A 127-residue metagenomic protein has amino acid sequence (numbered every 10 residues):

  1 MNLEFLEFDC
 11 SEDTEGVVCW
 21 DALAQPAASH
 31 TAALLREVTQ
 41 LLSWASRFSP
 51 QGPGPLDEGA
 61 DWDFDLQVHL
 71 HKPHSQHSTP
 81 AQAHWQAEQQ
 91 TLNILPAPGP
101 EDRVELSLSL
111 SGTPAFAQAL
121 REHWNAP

Functional and structural regions predicted by a protein language model:
M1-G59: Long, contiguous N-terminal structural blocks used for assembly/anchoring
C10-D13, Q67-H69, Q90, R121: Short linear sequence elements within intrinsically disordered, low-complexity coil regions
A32-L34, Q76, Q118-L120: Short acidic, gly/pro-rich beta-turn/loop elements at beta-sheet edges and active-site/ligand-binding grooves
Q40-L42, Q82-Q86, W124-A126: Generic alpha-helical propensity signal that fires on short helical segments and nearby coil/disordered stretches
S46-P114: Amphipathic protein-protein interaction modules
A117-P127: Short, charged, intrinsically disordered terminal tails
